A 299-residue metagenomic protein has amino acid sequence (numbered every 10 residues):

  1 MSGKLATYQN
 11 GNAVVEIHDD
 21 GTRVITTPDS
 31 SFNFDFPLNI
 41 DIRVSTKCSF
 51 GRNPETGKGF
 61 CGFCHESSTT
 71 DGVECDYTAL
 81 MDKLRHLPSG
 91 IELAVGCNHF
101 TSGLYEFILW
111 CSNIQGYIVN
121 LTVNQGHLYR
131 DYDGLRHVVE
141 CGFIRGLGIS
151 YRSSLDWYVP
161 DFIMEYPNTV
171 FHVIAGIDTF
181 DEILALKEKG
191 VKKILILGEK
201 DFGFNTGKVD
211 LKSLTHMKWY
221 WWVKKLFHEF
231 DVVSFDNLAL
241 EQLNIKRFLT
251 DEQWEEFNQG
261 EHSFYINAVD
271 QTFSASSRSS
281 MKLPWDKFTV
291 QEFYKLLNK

Functional and structural regions predicted by a protein language model:
M1-D41, G59: Flexible, acidic/Gly-rich N-terminal and inter-domain linker regions that tether and position cofactor-handling modules
Y8-Q9, S112, E256-Q259: Short solvent-exposed loop/turn micro-motifs enriched in small/polar/acidic residues
D19, T46, A268-V269: Short, ordered coil/turn segments that flank beta-strands lining enzyme active or ligand-binding pockets
P28-A79: Canonical Radical SAM [4Fe-4S] cluster-binding loop centered on the CxxxCxxC motif and its immediate flanking residues
N39, T56, C64-D76, L87-G103 (+4 more regions): Core AdoMet radical
M81-L84, Y105-L109, L135-R136, V159-P160 (+2 more regions): Generic structural signal for well-ordered alpha-helices, preferentially at hydrophobic/aromatic core positions
G142-F288: Radical SAM enzyme [4Fe-4S]-AdoMet core and its adjacent flexible, acidic and glycine-rich loops/tails across
L283-K299: Short, solvent-exposed cationic patches
